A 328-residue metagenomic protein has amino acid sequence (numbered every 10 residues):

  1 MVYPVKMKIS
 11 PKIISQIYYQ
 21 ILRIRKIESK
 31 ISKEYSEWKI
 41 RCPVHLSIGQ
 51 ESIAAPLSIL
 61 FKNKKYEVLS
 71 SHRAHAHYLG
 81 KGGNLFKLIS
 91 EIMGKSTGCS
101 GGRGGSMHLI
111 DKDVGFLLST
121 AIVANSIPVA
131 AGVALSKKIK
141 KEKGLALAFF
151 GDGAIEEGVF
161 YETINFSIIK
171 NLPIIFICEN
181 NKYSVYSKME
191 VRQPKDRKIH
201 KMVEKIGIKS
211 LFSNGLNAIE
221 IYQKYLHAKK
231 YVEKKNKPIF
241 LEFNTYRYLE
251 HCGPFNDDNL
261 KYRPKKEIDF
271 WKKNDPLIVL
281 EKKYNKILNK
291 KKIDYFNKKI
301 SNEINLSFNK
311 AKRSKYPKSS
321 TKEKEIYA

Functional and structural regions predicted by a protein language model:
M1-A54, F243, H251-A328: Conserved acidic/glycine
V2, M107-L109, F212-G215, P238 (+1 more regions): Generic preference for hydrophobic/aromatic residues in regular secondary structure cores
S29-S32, K39-K170, K188-K195, H200 (+1 more regions): Cofactor-binding active-site loop characterized by glycine-rich and histidine/acidic residues
Y78-G80, Y186, H251, T321: Short acidic, gly/pro-rich beta-turn/loop elements at beta-sheet edges and active-site/ligand-binding grooves
F116-R313: Glycine-rich ThDP/TPP pyrophosphate-binding loop and its adjacent helix/strand module within ThDP-dependent enzymes
